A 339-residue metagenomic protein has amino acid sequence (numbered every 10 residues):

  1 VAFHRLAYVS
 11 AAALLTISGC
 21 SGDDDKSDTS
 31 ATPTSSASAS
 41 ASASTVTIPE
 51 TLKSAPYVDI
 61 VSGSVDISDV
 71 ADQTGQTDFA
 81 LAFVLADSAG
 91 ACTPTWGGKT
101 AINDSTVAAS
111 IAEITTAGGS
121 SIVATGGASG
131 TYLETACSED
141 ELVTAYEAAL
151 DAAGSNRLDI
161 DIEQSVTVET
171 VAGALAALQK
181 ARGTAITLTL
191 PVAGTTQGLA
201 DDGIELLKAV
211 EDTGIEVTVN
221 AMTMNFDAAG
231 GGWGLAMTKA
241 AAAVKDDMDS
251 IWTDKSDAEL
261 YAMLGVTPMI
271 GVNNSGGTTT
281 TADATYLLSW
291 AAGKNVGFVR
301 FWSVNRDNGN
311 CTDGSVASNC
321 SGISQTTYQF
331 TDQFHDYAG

Functional and structural regions predicted by a protein language model:
V1-A12: N-terminal export and membrane-targeting signals
Y8-V9, S18-T51, G339: N-terminal low-complexity, Pro/Thr-rich disordered segments that flank secretion/membrane-targeting signals
L15: Basic, Lys/Arg-rich alpha-helical nucleic-acid-recognition elements, primarily the DNA-binding modules of transcription
D28, V46-I251, L260-G265, G271-D283 (+2 more regions): Chitinase-like catalytic core of GlcNAc-active glycosidases
D254-K255: Short beta-strand/turn micro-motifs at beta-sheet edges
A258-L260, G293-K294: A structural signal for short secondary-structure junctions
T281-F298: Short, low-complexity, polybasic intrinsically disordered segments
